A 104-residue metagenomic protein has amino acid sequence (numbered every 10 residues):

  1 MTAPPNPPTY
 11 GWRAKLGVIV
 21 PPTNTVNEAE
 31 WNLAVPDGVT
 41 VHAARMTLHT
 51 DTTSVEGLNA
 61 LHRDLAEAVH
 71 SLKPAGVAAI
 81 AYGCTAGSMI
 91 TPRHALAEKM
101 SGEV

Functional and structural regions predicted by a protein language model:
T2-E67: N-terminal glycine-rich anion-binding loop in soluble enzyme alpha/beta folds
A68-V104: Glycine/small-residue-rich loop that forms an oxyanion/phosphate-binding "nest" at active or ligand-binding sites
